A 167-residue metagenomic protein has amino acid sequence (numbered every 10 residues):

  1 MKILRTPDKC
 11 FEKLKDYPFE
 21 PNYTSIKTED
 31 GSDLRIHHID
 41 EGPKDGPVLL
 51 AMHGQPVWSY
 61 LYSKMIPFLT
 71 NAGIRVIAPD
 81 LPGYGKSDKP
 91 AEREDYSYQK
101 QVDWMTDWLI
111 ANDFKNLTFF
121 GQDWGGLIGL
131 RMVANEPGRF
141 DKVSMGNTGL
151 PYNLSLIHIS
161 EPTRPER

Functional and structural regions predicted by a protein language model:
M1-P47, N71-I74, F114-K115, I157: Alpha/beta-hydrolase fold catalytic core
K27-S32, H37-I39, N71, A78-G121: Active-site loop/oxyanion-hole signature of alpha/beta-hydrolase fold enzymes
I39-K86: Conserved HGGG/HGGXW glycine-rich cap/lid loop of the alpha/beta-hydrolase fold
G54, D123, E166: Conserved acidic functional residues
V57-W58, Y84-S87, L127, P151 (+1 more regions): Active-site loop signature of alpha/beta-hydrolase-fold enzymes
L61-S63, S87-R93, L154-S155: Conserved catalytic-core motifs of eukaryotic protein kinase domains, centered on the activation segment
K115-L154: Conserved hydrolase catalytic core segment
I157-R167: Single conserved hydrophobic/aromatic residue that forms the stacking wall/gate of nucleotide- or nucleobase-binding
